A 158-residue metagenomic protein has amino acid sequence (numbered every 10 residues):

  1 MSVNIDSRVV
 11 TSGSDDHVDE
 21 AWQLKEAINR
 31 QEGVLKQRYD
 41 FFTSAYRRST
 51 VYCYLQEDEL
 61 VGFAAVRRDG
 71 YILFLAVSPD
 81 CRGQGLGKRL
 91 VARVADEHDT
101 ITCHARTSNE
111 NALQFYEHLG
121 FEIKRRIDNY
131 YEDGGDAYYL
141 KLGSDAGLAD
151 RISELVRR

Functional and structural regions predicted by a protein language model:
M1-D16, L142, A146-R158: Conserved N-terminal entry element of GNAT/NAT acetyltransferase domains
S12-D80, K88-R93, V156-R158: Acetyl-CoA-dependent GNAT
F41-F42, N109-N111, E132-D133: Short secondary-structure capping/turn micro-motifs that flank functional sites
Y71, A76, T102-H104, Y139: Conserved beta-strand segments that form the floor/walls of ligand-binding pockets within enzyme and binding domains
F74, S78-V91, R106-Q114, H118-L119: Conserved glycine-rich acetyl-CoA-binding loop
Q84, K88, G135-D145: Accessory recognition modules or surfaces
D96-N109: Conserved GNAT acetyl-CoA-binding A-motif
H104-R106, E122-Y139, R151-I152: Conserved catalytic-core motifs of GNAT/GCN5-like acyltransferases
